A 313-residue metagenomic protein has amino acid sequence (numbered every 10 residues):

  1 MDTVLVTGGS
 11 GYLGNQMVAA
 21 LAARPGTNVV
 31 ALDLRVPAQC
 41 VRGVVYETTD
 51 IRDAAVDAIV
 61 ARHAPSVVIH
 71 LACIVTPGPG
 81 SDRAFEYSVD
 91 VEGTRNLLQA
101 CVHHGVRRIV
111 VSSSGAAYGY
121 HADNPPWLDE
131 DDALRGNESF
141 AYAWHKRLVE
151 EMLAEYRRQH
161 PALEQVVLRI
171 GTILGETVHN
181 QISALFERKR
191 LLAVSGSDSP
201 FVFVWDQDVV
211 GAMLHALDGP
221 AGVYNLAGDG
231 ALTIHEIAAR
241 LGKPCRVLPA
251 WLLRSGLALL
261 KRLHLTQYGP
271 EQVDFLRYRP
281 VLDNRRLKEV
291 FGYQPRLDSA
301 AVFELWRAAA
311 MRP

Functional and structural regions predicted by a protein language model:
T3-R24: N-terminal Rossmann NAD(P)H-binding glycine-rich loop of SDR-like oxidoreductase domains
T7, I173, S195-S199, Y224-A231 (+2 more regions): Glycine-rich Rossmann NAD(P)(H)-binding loop
T49-E92, A100, Y120: NAD(P)H-binding glycine-rich loop region in Rossmannoid oxidoreductase-like domains and their noncatalytic homologs
S88, D123-V167: Catalytic helix-loop patch of NAD(P)-dependent Rossmann-fold dehydrogenases
R95-A141: Conserved Rossmann-fold NAD(P)-dependent oxidoreductase catalytic core, especially the SDR/UDP-sugar
R147, H160-L163, L174-A184, H215-N225 (+1 more regions): Glycine/proline-rich active-site loop of Rossmann-fold NAD(P)-dependent oxidoreductases
Y156-D206: NAD(P)-dependent short-chain dehydrogenase/reductase
V210-P270, N284, E304-R307, P313: Mid/C-terminal beta-alpha module of Rossmann-like enzyme folds, strongest in SDR-family dehydrogenases/epimerases
